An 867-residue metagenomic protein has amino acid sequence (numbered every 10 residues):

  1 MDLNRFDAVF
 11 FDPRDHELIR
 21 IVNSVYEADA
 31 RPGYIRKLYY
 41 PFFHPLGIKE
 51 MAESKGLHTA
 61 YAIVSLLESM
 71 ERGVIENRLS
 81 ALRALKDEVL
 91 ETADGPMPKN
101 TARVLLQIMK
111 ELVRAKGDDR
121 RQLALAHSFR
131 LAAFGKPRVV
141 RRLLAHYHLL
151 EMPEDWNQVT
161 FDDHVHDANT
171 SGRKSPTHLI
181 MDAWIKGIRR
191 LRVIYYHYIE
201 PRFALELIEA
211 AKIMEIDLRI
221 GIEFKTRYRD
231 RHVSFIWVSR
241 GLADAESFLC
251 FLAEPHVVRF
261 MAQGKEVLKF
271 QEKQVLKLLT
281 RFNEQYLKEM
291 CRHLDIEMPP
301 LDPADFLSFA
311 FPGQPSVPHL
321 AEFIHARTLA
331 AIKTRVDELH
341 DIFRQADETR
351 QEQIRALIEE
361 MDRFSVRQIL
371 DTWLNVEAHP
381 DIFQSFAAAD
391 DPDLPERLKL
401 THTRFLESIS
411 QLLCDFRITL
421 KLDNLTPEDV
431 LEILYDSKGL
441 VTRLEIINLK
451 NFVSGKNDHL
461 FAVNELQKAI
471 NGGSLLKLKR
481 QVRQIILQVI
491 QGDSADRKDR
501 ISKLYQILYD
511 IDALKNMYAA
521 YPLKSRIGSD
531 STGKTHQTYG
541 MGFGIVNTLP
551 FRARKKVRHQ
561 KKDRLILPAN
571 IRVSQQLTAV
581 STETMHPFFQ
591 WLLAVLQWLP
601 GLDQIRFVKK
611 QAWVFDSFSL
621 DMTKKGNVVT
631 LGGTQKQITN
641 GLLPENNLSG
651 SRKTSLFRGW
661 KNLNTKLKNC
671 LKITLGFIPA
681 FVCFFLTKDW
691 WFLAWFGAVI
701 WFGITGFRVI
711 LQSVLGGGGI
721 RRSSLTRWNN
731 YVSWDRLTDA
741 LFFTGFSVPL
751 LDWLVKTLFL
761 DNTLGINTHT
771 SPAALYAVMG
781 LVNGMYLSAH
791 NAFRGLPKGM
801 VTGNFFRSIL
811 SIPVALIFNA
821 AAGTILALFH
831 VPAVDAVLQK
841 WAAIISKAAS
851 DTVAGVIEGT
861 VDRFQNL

Functional and structural regions predicted by a protein language model:
M1-R190, Y198-A262, E266, A331 (+2 more regions): Charged catalytic cores and adjacent phosphate/nucleic-acid-binding surfaces used for phosphate/nucleic-acid chemistry
V193: Residue(s) in the substrate-gating loop at a strand-loop-helix junction that position the organic substrate next
S247-M361: Non-catalytic, alpha-helical, charged scaffold/linker segments that couple or flank catalytic or architectural cores
